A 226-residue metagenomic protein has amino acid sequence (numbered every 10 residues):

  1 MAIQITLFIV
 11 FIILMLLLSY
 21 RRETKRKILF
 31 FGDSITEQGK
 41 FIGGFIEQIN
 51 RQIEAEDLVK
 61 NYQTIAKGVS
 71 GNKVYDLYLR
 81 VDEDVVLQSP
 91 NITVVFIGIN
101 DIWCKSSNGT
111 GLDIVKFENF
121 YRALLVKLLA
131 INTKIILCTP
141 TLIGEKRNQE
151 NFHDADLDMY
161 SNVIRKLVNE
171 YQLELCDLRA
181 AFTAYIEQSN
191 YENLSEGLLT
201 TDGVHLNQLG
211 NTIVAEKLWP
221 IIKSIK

Functional and structural regions predicted by a protein language model:
M1-L7: Feature marks short, highly hydrophobic, charge-poor N-terminal signal-anchor/signal peptide-like helices that anchor
I12-S70, Y75, R80-S89: Serine-esterase "nucleophile elbow" of acetyl-processing enzymes
R22, K60, D76-K226: Alpha-helical cap/lid subdomain in secreted, periplasmic, or secretory-pathway luminal O-acyl-processing enzymes
